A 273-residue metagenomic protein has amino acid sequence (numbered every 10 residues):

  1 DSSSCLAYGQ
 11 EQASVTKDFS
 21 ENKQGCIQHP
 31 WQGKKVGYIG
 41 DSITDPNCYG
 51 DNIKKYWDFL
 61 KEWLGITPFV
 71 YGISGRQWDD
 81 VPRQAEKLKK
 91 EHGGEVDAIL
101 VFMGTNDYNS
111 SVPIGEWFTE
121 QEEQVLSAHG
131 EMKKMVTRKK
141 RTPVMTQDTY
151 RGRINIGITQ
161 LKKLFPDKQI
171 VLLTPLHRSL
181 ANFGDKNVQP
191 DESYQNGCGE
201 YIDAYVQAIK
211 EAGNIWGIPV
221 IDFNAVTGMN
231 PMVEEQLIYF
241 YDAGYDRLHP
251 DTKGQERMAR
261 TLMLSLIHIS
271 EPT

Functional and structural regions predicted by a protein language model:
D1-S4: C-terminal segment of classical bacterial N-terminal signal peptides
A7-S74, D79-E95, I99, E234-E235: Serine-esterase "nucleophile elbow" of acetyl-processing enzymes
Q12-S14, D251, R257, T273: Compositionally biased, intrinsically disordered low-complexity segments enriched in polar/proline residues
W63, A85-L266: Alpha-helical cap/lid subdomain in secreted, periplasmic, or secretory-pathway luminal O-acyl-processing enzymes
S265-T273: Residue-level detector of conserved catalytic or cofactor/ligand-binding positions in enzyme active sites
